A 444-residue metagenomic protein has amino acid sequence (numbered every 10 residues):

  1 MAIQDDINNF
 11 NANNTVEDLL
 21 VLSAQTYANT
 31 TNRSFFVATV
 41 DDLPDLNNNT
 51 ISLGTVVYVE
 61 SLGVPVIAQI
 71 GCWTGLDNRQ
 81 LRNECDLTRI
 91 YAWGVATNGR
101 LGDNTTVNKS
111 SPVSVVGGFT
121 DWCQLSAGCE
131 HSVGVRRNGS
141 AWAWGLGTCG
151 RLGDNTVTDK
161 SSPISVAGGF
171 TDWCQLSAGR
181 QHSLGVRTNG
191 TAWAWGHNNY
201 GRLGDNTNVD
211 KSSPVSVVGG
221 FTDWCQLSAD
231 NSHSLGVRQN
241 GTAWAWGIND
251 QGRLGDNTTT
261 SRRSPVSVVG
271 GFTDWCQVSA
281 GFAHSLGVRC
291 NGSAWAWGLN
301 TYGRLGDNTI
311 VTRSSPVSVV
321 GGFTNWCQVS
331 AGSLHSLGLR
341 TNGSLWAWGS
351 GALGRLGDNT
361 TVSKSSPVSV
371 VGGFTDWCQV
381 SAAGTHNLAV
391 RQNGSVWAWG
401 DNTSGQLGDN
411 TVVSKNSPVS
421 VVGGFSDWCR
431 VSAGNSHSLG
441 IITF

Functional and structural regions predicted by a protein language model:
M1-C85: Surface-exposed receptor/substrate recognition regions of extracellular proteins
Y91-S111, W144-S161, G196-S213, G247-S264 (+3 more regions): Short glycine/serine- and acidic-residue-enriched loop/turn motifs that recur at repeat junctions
A92, H131-G134, A143, H182-G185 (+10 more regions): Conserved core positions of repeat-based scaffolds
V116-G117, V166-G168, V218-G219, V269-G270 (+3 more regions): Surface loop/turn motifs at the tips and blade-to-blade linkers of beta-strand repeat domains
F119-T120, F170-T171, F221-D223, F272-T273 (+3 more regions): Short coil/turn segments at the loop-to-beta-strand junctions that recur within blades of beta-propeller repeat folds
F425, C429-F444: Blade-level signature of beta-propeller repeat domains, shared across WD40, Kelch, NHL, RCC1 and BNR/Asp-box propellers
